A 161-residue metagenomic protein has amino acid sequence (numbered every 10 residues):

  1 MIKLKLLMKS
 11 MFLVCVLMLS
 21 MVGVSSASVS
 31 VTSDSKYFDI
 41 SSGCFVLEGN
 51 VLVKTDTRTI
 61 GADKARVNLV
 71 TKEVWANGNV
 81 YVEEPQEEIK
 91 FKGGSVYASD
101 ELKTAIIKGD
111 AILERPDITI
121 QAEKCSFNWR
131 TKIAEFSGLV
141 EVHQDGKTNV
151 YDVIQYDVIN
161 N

Functional and structural regions predicted by a protein language model:
M1-L6: N-terminal secretory signal peptides that target proteins for export/translocation
K9-V22: Bacterial N-terminal signal peptides
S25-N161: N-terminal amphipathic/hydrophobic interface segments
